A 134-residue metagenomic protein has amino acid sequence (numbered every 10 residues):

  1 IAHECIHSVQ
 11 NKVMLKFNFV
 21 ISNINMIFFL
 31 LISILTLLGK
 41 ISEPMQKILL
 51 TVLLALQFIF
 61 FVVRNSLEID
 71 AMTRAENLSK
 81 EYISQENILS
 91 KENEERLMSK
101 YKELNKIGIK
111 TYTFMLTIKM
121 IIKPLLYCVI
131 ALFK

Functional and structural regions predicted by a protein language model:
I1-S22, V62-T111, F133-K134: Polar-ligand-bearing catalytic/cofactor-coordination segments of membrane-embedded or membrane-tethered inner-membrane
N11-G39: Post-HEXXH active-site segment of zinc metalloproteases
F29-I32, L54-Q57, K123: Helical transmembrane-bundle signal
L38-L53: Hydrophobic alpha-helical transmembrane segments
L53-N65: Alpha-helical transmembrane segments of multi-pass membrane proteins
R64, L116, L126-Y127: Zinc-dependent metallohydrolase catalytic domains
L104, T111-K123: Hydrophobic alpha-helical transmembrane segments in multi-pass membrane proteins
L125-K134: Juxtamembrane boundary at the C-terminal end of a transmembrane helix
